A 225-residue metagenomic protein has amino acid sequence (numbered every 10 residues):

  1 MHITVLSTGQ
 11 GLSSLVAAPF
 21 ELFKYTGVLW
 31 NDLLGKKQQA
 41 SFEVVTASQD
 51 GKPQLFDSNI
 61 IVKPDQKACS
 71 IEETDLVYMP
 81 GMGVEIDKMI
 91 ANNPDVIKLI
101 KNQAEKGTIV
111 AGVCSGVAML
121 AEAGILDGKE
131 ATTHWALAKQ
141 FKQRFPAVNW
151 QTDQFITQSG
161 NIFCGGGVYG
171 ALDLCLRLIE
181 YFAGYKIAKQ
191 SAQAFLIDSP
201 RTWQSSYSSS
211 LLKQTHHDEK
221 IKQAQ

Functional and structural regions predicted by a protein language model:
M1-V110, M119-E122, T152, L176 (+3 more regions): Extended, subdomain-level signal for the structured scaffold at the beginning of enzyme domains
S7, T133, G166: Small/polar loops that bind or transfer phosphate-bearing groups
E105-V110, I125-E130, N161: Short active-site oxyanion
M119-I125, T157, L172: Acidic/polar active-site rim loop that often engages polyanionic ligands
L126-F155, Q190-S191, F195: A conserved active-site-flanking secondary-structure segment within enzyme catalytic domains
K139-F182: A charged, well-structured terminal subsegment
